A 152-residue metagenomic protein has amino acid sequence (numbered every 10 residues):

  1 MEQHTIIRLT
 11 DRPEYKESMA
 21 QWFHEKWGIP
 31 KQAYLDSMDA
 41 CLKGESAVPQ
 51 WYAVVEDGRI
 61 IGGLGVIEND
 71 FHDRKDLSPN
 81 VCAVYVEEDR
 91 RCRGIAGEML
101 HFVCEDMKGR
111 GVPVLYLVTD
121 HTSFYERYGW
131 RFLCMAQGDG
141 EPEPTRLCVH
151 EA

Functional and structural regions predicted by a protein language model:
M1-E17: Conserved N-terminal entry element of GNAT/NAT acetyltransferase domains
H24, G28-V55: Active-site rim helix/loop that mediates acceptor-substrate recognition in acyltransferases
P49, P142-C148: Short hydrophobic/aromatic beta-strand or adjacent loop that forms the aromatic wall/cage of a ligand/substrate-binding
A53, R59-N69, N80, Y85: Conserved beta-strand in the GNAT
V55-D57, H150-E151: Active-site beta-strand termini and strand-to-loop segments that position acidic
V86, C92-E105: Conserved acetyl-CoA-binding loop-helix of GNAT-fold acetyltransferases
G109, P113, T119-P144: Conserved active-site alpha-helix within GNAT-family acetyltransferase domains
